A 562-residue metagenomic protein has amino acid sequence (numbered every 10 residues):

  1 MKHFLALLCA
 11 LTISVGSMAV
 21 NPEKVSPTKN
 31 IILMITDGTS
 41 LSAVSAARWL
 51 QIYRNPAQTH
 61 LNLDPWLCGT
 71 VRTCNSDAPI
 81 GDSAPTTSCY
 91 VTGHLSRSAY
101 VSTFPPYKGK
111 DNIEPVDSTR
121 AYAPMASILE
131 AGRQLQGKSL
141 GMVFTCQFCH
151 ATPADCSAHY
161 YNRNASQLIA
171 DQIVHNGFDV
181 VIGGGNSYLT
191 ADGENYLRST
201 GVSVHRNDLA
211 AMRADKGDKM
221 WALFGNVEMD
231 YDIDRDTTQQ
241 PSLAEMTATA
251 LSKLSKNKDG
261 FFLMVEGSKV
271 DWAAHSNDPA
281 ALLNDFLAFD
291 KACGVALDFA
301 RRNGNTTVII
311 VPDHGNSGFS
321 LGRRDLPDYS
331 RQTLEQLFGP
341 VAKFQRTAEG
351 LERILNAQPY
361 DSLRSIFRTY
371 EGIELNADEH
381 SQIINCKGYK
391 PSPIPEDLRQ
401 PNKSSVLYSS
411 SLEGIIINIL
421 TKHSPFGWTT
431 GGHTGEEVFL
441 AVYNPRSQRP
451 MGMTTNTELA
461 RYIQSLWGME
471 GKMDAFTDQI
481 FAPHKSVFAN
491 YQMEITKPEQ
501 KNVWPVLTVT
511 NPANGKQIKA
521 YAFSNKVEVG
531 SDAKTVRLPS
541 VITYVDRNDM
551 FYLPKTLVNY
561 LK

Functional and structural regions predicted by a protein language model:
M1-P22: Bacterial Sec-dependent N-terminal signal peptides
K2, S14, F104-P106, D117-S118 (+3 more regions): Generic low-polarity alpha-helical segments
S17-K24, I32-M34, L283: Hydrophobic, well-ordered secondary-structure segments that either form specific early membrane-associated helices used
S26-G38, S42-A43, R48, T119-L135: Active-site-adjacent structural elements in enzyme catalytic domains
T28-N30, T39-S45, W49-T92, R97 (+2 more regions): A post-motif C-terminal structural segment
L33-M34, M142, I310: Structural beta-sheet core signal
H94-F178, G185: Extracytoplasmic mature domains of secreted/periplasmic and thylakoid-lumen proteins
